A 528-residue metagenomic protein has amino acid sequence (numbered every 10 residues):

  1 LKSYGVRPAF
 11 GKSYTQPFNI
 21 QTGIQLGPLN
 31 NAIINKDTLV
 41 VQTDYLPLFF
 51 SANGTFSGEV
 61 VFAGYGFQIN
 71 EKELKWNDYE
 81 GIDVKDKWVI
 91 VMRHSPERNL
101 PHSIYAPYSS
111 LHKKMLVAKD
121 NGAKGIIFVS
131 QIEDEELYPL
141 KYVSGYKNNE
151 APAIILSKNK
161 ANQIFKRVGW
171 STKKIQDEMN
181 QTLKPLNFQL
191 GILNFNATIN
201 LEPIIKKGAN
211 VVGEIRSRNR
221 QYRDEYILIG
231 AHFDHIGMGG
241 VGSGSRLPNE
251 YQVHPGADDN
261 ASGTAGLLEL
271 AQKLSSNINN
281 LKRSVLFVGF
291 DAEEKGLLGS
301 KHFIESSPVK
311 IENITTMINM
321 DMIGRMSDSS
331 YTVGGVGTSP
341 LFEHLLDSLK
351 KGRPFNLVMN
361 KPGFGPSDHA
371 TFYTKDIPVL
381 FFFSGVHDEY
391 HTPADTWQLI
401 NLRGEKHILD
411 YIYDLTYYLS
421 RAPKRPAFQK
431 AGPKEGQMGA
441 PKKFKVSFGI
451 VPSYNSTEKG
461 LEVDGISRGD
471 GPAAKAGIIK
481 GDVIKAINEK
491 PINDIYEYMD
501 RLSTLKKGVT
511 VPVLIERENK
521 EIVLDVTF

Functional and structural regions predicted by a protein language model:
L1, V61, V84, A118 (+10 more regions): Terminal peptide-recognition signature
K2-P8, G81-D83, K87-S109, G125 (+1 more regions): Catalytic-core environment of secreted peptidases
K2-P96, G191, L201, K207-N210: Noncatalytic luminal/extracellular "stalk/propeptide" segments of secretory-pathway proteins
L39-V40, G58, A151-K174, F290-H387 (+1 more regions): Metal-dependent peptidase/peptidase-like ectodomains
S51, D120, K124-S130, S144-N210: Long, well-ordered, tryptophan-enriched scaffold segments
Y65-Y138: A conserved hydrophobic secondary-structure block that centers on an alpha-helix together with its immediately flanking
L156, A265, Q272, S276 (+2 more regions): His/Asp/Glu-rich mid-to-C-terminal helical/loop segments that flank catalytic regions of hydrolases
P393-A394, A422-F528: C-terminal recognition in membrane/secretory proteostasis and scaffolding
